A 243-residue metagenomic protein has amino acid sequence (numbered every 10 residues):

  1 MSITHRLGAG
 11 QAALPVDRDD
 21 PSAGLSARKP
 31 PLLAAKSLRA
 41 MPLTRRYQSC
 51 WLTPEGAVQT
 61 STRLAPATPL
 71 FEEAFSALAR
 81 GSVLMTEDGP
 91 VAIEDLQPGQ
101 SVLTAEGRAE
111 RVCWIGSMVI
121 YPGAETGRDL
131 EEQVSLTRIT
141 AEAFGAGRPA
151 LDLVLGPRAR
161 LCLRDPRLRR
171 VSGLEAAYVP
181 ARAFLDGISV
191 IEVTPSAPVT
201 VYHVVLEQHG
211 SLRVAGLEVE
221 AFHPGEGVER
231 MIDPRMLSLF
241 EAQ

Functional and structural regions predicted by a protein language model:
S2-S61, M85, T194-Q243: Sequence-level preference for short, compositionally simple segments enriched in small aliphatic or small polar residues
R28-A35, A65, M118, A183-S189: Charged, amphipathic alpha-helical segments
V58, P90, R108-A109: Short, solvent-exposed loop/turn motifs
R63-M85: A short mid-domain helix/strand-loop element embedded in enzyme catalytic domains that forms or borders the active-site
A74, G89-A92: Short, conserved secondary-structure segments in the cores of folded domains
A79-T86, A105-M231: Long beta-strand-rich cores associated with HINT superfamily self-processing modules
L84, A92-E94: A short acidic-Thr-Gly-centered motif at the start of a beta-strand
E94-S101: Structural motif
